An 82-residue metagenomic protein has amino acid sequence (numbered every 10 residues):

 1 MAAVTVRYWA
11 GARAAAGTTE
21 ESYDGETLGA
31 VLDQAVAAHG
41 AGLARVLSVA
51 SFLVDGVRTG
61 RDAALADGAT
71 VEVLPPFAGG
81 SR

Functional and structural regions predicted by a protein language model:
M1-R82: Ubiquitin-like/PB1-type beta-grasp interaction modules and other compact soluble beta-rich domains
